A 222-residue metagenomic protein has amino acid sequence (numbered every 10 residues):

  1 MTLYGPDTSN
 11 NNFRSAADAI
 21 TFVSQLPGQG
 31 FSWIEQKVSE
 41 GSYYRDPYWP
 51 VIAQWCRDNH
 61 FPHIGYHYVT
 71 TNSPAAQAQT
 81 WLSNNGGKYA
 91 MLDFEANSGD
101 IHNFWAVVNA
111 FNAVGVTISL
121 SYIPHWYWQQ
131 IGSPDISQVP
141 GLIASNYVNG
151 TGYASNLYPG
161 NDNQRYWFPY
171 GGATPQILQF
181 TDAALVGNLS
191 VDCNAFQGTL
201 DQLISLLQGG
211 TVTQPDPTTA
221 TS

Functional and structural regions predicted by a protein language model:
M1-N12, A16-Q29, P140-S222: Functionally critical loop-and-helix segments that line ligand-binding/catalytic clefts of soluble enzyme domains
M1-S121: Substrate-binding cleft of extracellular glycoside hydrolase catalytic domains
G65-H67, S121-H125, Q208-V212: Short C-terminal domain-edge/linker segments immediately following a structured domain
T71, W126-Y127, L185: Positions that flank functional sites
N84, D135, W167-G171: Short, conserved catalytic or adaptor-binding loops enriched in Gly and charged residues
Y89-R165: Catalytic domains of cell-wall/extracellular-matrix polysaccharide-remodeling enzymes, centered on de-N-acetylation
